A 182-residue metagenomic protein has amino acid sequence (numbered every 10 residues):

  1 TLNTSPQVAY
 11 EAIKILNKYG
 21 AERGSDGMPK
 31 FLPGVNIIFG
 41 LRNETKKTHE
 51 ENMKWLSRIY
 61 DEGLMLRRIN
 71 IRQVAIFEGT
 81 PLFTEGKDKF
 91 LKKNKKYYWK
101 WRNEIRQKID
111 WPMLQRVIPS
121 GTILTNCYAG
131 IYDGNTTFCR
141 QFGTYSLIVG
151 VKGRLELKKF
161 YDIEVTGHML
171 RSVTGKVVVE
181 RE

Functional and structural regions predicted by a protein language model:
T1, F31-K47, M65-Y97: Flexible glycine/acidic-rich beta-alpha junction loops that bind and position SAM and/or redox cofactors in anaerobic
T1-D61: Conserved non-cysteine loop/helix-boundary elements of the Radical SAM core domain that shape
T1-T4, H49, I71, V151-G153 (+1 more regions): Composition- and surface-driven signal marking solvent-exposed, interaction-prone regions in large proteins
A12, V35, T80-L82, C139 (+1 more regions): Small-side-chain structural scaffolding
M28, L66, E180-R181: Intrinsically disordered, low-complexity coil segments
K54-N70, L155: Structural recognition of alpha->loop->beta junctions
L91-E182: Terminal RNA-binding accessory module
